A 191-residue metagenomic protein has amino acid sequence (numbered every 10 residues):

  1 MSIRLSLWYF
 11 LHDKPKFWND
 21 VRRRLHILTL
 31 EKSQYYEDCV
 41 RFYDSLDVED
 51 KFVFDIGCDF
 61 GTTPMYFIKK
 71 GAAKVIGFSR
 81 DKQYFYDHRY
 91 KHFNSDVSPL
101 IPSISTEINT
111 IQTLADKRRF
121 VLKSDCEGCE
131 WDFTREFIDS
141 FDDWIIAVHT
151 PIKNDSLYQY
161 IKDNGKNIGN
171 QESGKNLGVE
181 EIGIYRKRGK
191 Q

Functional and structural regions predicted by a protein language model:
M1-F78, Y86-D87, A115, K153-Q159 (+1 more regions): S-adenosyl-L-methionine
D44-D47, N109-K117, R135-F137: Short amphipathic alpha-helix with an adjacent loop that forms part of the alpha/beta core around
F52-F54, V121, D143: Structural motif
G57, K123-E127: Conserved S-adenosyl-L-methionine
P64, E130-P151: A short alpha/beta connector and helix-capping loop motif
Q83-D116: S-adenosyl-L-methionine
Y90-I101, S140-W144, I161-N167: Active-site regions of enzymes building and remodeling cell-envelope glycoconjugates
E107-I111, C126-D132: A short, acidic, amphipathic alpha-helical segment used as a generic capping/interface helix at domain edges
